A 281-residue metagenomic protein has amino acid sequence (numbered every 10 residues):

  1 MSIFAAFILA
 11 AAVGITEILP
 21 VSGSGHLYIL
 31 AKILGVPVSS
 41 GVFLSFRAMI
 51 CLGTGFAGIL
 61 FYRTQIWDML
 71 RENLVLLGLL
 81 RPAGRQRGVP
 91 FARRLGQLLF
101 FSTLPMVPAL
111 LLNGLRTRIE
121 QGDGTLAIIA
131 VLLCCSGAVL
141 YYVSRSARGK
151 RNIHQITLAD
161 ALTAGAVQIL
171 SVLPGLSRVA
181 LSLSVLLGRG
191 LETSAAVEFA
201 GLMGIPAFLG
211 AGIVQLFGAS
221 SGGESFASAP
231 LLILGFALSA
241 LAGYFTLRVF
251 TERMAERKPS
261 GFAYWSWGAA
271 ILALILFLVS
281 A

Functional and structural regions predicted by a protein language model:
M1-A281: Multi-pass membrane proteins that catalyze or facilitate reactions on polyprenyl-/lipid-phosphate substrates and their
